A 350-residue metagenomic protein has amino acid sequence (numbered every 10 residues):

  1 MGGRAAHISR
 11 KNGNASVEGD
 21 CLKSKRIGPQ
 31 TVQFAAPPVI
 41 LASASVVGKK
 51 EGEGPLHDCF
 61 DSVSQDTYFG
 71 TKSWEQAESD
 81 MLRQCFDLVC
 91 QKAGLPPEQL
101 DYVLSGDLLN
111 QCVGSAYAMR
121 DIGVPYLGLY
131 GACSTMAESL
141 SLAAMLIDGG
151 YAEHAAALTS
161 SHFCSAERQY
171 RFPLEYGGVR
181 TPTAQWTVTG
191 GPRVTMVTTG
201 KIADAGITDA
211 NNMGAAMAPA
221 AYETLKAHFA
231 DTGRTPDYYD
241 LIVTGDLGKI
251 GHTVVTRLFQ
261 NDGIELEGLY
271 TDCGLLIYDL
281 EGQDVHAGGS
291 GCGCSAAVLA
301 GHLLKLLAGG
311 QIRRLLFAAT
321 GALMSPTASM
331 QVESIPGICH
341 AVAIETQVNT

Functional and structural regions predicted by a protein language model:
G2-I8: N-terminal amphipathic/hydrophobic targeting modules at extreme N-termini, encompassing cleavable Sec/SRP-type signal
V17-E75, V179-K226, D231, E267-D284 (+2 more regions): Condensing-enzyme catalytic core mediating Claisen C-C bond formation in acyl metabolism
I40, E75-C133, Y238-T253, R257: Conserved beta-ketoacyl condensing-enzyme motif
L41, S105-G106, A155-S161, L315-T320: Short beta-strand segments
E51-E53, G114-A116, S141, A166-F172 (+3 more regions): Short acidic, glycine/serine/threonine-rich loops at helix termini
E78-G94, L140-L142, A216-D231, V298-L303: Short, well-ordered amphipathic alpha-helical segments that serve as non-catalytic structural scaffolds within diverse
Y130-A157, S290-Q311: Active-site-proximal alpha-helical scaffold in enzymes
L158-T187: Flexible, glycine-rich active-site loops centered on histidine and acidic residues that chelate a metal or position
